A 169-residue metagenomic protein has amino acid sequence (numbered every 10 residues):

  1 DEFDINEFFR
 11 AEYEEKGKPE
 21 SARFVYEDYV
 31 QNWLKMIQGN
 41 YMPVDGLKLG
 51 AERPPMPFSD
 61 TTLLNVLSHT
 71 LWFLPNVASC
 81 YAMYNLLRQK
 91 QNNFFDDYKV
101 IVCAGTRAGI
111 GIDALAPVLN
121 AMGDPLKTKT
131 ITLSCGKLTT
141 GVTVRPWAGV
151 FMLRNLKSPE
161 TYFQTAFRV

Functional and structural regions predicted by a protein language model:
D1-H69: Interdomain helical connector at the RecA1-RecA2 junction of SF1/SF2 helicase-like NTPases
E2, A78-S79, R107-A108: Short acidic, S/G/P-rich loop/turn micro-motifs used as interaction or catalytic elements
D4, F8-Y13, F73, Y84-R88 (+3 more regions): "Short basic amphipathic alpha-helical interaction patches in structured regions
S21, V25, S68-L71, P75 (+3 more regions): Conserved aromatic-histidine-acidic binding/catalytic patches
V30-F58, Y81-Q89, A116, G149 (+1 more regions): Short, well-ordered amphipathic alpha-helices
D60-Q89: Conserved strand-helix element at the start of the C-terminal RecA-like helicase core
F95, K99-V169: Conserved RecA-like P-loop NTPase helicase motor core
